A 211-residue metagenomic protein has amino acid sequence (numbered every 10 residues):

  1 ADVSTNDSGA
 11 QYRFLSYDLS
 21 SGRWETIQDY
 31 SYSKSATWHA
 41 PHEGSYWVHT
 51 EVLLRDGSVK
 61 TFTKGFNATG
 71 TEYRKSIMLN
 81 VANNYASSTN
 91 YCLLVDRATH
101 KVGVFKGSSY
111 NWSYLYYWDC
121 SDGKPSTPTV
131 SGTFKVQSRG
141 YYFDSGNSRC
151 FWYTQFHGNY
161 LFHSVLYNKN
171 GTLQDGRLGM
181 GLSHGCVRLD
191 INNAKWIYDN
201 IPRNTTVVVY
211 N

Functional and structural regions predicted by a protein language model:
A1-D7: Acidic, Ser/Thr
D7-R13: Solvent-exposed loop segments of extracellular immunoglobulin-like
T26-S33: Short beta-strand segments within Ig-like beta-sandwich modules, predominantly Fibronectin type-III
W38-Y46: Surface-exposed, short loops/turns at beta-strand junctions within beta-sandwich domains
L53-V59: Short, solvent-exposed loop/turn segments at the edges of extracellular beta-sandwich modules
G70-T133, S138, F151-W152: Cell wall/extracellular polymer interaction/catalysis modules
P128-S131, G140-N211: Exported/periplasmic cell-wall-interacting domains
